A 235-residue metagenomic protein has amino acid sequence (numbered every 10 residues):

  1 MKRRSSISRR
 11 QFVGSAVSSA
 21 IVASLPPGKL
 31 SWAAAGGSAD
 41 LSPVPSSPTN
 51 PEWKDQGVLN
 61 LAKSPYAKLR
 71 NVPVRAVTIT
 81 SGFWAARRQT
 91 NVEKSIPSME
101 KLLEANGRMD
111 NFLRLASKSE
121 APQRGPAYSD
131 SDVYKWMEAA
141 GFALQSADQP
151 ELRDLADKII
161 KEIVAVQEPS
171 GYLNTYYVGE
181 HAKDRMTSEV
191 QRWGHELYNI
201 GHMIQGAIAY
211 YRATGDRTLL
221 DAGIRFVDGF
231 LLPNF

Functional and structural regions predicted by a protein language model:
M1, S5-S6, L25, S131: General helical secondary-structure elements
K2-A20: N-terminal secretory signal peptides and thylakoid transit peptides that target proteins across membranes
V17-K29: Sec-dependent N-terminal signal peptides of Gram-negative exported proteins
L30-F235: Glycan-recognition and catalytic cores of secretory/periplasmic carbohydrate-active enzymes
